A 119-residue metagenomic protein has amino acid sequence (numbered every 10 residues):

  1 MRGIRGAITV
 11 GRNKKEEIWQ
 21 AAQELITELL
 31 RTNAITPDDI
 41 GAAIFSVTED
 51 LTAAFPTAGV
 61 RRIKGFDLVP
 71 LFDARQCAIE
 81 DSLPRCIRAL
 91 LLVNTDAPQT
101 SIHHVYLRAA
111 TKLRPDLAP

Functional and structural regions predicted by a protein language model:
M1-P119: Terminal domain-initiation and capping elements
